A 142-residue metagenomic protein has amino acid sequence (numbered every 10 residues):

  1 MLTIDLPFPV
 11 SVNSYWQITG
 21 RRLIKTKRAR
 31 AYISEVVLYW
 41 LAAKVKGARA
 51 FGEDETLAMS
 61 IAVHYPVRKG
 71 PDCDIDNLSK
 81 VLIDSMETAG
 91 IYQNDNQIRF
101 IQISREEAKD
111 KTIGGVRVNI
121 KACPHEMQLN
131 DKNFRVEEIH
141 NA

Functional and structural regions predicted by a protein language model:
M1-A142: Acidic, proline/glycine-enriched N-terminal capping motif
